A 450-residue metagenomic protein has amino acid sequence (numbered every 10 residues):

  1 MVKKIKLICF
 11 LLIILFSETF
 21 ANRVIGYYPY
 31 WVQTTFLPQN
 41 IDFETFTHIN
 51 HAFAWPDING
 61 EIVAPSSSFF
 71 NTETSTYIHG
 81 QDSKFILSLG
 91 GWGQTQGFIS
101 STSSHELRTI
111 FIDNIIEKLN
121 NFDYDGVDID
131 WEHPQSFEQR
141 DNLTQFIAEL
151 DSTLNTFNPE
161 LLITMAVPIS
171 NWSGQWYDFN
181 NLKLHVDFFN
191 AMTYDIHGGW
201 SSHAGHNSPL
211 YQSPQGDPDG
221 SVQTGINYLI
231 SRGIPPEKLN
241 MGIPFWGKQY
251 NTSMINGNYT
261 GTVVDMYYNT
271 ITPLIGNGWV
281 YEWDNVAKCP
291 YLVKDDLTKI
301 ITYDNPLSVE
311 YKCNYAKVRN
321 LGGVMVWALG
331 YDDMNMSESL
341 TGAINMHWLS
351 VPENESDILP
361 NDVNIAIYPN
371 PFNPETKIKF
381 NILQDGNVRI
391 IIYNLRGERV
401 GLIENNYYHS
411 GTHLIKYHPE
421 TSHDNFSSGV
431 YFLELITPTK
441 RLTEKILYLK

Functional and structural regions predicted by a protein language model:
I5-F16: Sec-dependent N-terminal signal peptides
N22-L119, E149, S339: Glycan-recognition patch characteristic of GH18 chitinases/ENGases and related GlcNAc/peptidoglycan-binding proteins
I25, I58-F70, H133-L274: Substrate-binding surface in catalytic domains of secreted glycosidases
I49, L87, I129, F189 (+3 more regions): Conserved, mostly hydrophobic/aromatic
N114-R140, D195: Active-site groove signature of glycoside hydrolases
V280-H347: Extracellular low-complexity, Gly/Ser/Thr-rich intrinsically disordered linkers and protease-sensitive activation/hinge
L349-N354: Short, compositionally biased serine/threonine- and acidic-rich segments at solvent-exposed termini, linkers, or domain
S356-Y368, F372-K450: C-terminal outer-membrane/trafficking sorting elements
